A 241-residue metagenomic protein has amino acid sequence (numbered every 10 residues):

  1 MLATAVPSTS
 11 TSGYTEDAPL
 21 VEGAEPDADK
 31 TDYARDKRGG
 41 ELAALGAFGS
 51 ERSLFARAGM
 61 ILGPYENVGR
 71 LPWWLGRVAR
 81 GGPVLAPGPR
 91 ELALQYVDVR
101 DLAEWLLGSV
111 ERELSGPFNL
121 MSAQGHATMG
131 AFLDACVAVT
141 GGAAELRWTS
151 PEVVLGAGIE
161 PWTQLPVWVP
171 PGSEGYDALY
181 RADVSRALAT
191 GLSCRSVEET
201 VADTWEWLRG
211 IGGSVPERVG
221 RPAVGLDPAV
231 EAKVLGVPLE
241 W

Functional and structural regions predicted by a protein language model:
M1-L2, M60-L62, E91-L92, G125-H126: Short, solvent-exposed loop/turn segments at secondary-structure junctions
M1-Y33, R38, L54: Conserved Rossmann-fold NAD(P)-dependent oxidoreductase catalytic core, especially the SDR/UDP-sugar
A34, F55, Y96, H126 (+1 more regions): Short aromatic/basic micro-patch
G40-Y65: Conserved beta-loop-beta element that borders a ligand/cofactor-binding pocket
E66, V97, A127, A182 (+1 more regions): Residue-level signal for the nucleotide or nucleotide-sugar donor/cofactor binding architecture
G69-W74, P87-R112, G116-N119, E199: Substrate-positioning beta->alpha
L75-P87, G142: A short C-terminal helix-loop "cap" of Rossmann-like NAD(P)-dependent dehydrogenase/epimerase domains
G108-G175, D183-S185, A202-W205, G212-W241: Mid/C-terminal beta-alpha module of Rossmann-like enzyme folds, strongest in SDR-family dehydrogenases/epimerases
